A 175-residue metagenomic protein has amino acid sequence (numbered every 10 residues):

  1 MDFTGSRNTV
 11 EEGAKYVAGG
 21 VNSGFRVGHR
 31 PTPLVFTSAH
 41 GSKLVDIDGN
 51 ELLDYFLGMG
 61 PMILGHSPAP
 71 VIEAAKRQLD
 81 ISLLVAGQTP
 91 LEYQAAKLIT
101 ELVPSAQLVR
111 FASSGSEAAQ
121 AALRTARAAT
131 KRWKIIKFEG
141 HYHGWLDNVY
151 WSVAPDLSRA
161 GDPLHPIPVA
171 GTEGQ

Functional and structural regions predicted by a protein language model:
M1-S38: Active-site-adjacent loop/helix segments that line or gate small-molecule/cofactor pockets in enzymes
T4-E12, K43-N50, T100-E101: Short, hydrophobic/aliphatic alpha-helical segments
G28, E139-H141: Short, well-ordered beta-to-alpha junction loops that form the rim of enzyme active sites and present histidine/acidic
P33-D54: Active-site and channel-lining beta-strand-loop segments that bind or position nucleotide-derived/phosphorylated
F36-T37, T100-P104, A128-T130, V169-Q175: Solvent-exposed alpha-helices and their adjacent loops that cap or buttress functional pockets in soluble metabolic
V45, L64-G65, W151-S152: Short beta-strand-to-turn element immediately C-terminal to the catalytic PLP-Schiff-base lysine in fold type I
E51-R132, I136: Glycine-rich loop-to-alpha-helix module at the N-terminal edge of alpha/beta enzyme cores
H141-Q175: PLP-dependent aminotransferase-class I/II
